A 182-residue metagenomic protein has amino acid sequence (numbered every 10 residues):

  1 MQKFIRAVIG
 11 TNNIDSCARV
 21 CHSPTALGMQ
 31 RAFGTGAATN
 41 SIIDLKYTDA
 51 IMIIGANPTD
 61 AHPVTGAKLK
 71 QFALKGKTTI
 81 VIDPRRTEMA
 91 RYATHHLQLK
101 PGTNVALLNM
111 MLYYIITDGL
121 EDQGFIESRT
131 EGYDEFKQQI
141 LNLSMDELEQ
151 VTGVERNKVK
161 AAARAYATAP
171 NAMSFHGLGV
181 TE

Functional and structural regions predicted by a protein language model:
M1-E182: Cofactor-pocket helix-loop regions in the catalytic cores of large enzyme subunits
